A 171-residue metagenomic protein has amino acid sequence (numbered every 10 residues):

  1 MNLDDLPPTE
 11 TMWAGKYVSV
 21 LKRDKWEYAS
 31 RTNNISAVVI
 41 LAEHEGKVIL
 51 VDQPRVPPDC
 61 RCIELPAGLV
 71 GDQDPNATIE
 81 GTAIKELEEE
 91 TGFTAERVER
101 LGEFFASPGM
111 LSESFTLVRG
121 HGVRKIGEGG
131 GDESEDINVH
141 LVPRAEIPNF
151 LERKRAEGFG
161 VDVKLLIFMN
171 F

Functional and structural regions predicted by a protein language model:
M1-D4, R61, R100, S134-F171: Nudix hydrolase/Nudix homology domain
D4-H44, Q53: Acidic, metal-coordinating catalytic segment for phosphate/diphosphate chemistry, firing primarily on the Nudix
T11-K16, R31-N33, V56, D74 (+1 more regions): Acidic pyrophosphate-coordinating catalytic loop
V20-K22, L41, L50, L117-R119 (+1 more regions): Conserved hydrophobic/aromatic beta-strand scaffold that supports enzyme active sites
L21-D24, S107-I126: Active-site-adjacent beta-strand/loop module that shapes the phosphate/pyrophosphate-binding cleft
H44-K47, P54, G120-K125, R144-A145: Short loop segments at secondary-structure junctions
P57-I63: A conserved beta-turn-beta hairpin within the catalytic core of GNAT-like acetyltransferases that forms part
L65-R100, V118, E133-S134, P143: The catalytic Nudix box helix
